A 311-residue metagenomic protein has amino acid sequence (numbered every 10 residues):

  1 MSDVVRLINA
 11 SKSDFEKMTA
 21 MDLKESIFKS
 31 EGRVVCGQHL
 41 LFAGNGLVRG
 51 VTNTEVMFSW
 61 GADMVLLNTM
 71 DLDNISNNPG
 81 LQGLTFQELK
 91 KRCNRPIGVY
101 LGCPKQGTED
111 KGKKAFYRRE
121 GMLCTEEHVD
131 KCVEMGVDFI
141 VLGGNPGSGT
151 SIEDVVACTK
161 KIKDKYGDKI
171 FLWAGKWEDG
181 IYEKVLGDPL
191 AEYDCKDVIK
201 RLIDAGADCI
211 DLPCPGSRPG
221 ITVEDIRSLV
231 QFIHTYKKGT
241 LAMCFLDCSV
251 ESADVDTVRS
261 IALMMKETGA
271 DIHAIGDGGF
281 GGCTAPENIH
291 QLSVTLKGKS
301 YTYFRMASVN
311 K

Functional and structural regions predicted by a protein language model:
M1-L40, Q82-R95, V99-C103, Q231 (+1 more regions): N-terminal amphipathic alpha-helix/helix-capping segment at the start of soluble metabolic enzymes
Q38, G98-G102, G143, W173-G175 (+1 more regions): Short beta-strand segments
G44-V48, D73-N77, K105-E109, C283: Short active-site-adjacent helix-start/loop capping segments
N45, E251-D254, H273-I275, G281-A285: Short active-site-adjacent structural elements
R49-D73, P79-G80, K111-L241, D256-G278 (+1 more regions): Alpha/beta enzyme core
N77-Q87, L229, E267, G278-S308: C-terminal helical cap(s) of enzyme catalytic domains, especially alpha/beta-barrels
P96-R119: Metal-dependent C-N hydrolase catalytic cores
G239-S252: Active-site clefts of carbohydrate-active enzymes
